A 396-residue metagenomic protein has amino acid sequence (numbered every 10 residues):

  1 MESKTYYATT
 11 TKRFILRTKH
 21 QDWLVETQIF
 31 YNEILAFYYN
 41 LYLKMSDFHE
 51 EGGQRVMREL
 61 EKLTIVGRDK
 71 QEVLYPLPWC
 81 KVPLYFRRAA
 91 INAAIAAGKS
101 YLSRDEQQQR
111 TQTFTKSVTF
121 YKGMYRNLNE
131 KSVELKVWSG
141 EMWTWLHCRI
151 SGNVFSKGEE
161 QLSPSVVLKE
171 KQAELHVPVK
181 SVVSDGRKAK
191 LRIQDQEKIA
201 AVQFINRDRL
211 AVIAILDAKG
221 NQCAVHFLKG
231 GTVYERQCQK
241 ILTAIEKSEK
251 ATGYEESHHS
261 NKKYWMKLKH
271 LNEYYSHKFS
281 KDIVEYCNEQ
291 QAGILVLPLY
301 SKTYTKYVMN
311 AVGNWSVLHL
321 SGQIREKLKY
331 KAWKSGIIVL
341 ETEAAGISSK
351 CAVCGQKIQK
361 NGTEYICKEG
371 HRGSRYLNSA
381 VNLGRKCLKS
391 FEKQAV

Functional and structural regions predicted by a protein language model:
M1-N92: Gly/serine-rich nucleotide phosphate-binding loop at the start of the catalytic core of nucleotide/ADP-ribose-handling
A8, I34-Y38, L60-E61, M124-R126 (+5 more regions): Generic hydrophobic, helix-prone segments enriched in Leu/Val/Ile
T11, E130-E134, W145, Q172-E174 (+2 more regions): Broad gene-expression machinery/nucleic-acid interaction feature
F30, I34, A89-Y101, L377-C387: Stable alpha-helical structural segments in soluble proteins, enriched in small hydrophobic residues
N40, K44, S103-R104, E289-G293 (+1 more regions): Intrinsically disordered or highly flexible coil/loop and linker segments, enriched in small and charged/polar residues
F48-R55, Q107-K116, L299, V396: Short alpha-helical "patches" and their helix-cap loops
M57-Q172, K180-V182, H226: Acidic carboxylate diad motif detector
H176-V396: Positively charged, helix-rich recognition surfaces that bind polyanionic ligands
